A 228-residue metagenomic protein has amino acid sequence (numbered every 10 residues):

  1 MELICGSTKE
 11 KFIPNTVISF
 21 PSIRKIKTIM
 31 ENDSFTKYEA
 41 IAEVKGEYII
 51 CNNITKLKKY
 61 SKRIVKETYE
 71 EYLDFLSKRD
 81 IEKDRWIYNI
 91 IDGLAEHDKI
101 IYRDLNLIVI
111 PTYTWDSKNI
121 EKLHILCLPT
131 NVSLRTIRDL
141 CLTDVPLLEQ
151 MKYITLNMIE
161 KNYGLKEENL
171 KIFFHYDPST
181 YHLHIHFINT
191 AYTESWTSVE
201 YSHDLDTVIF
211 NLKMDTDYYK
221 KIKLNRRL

Functional and structural regions predicted by a protein language model:
M1-L228: HIT superfamily nucleotide-processing domains
